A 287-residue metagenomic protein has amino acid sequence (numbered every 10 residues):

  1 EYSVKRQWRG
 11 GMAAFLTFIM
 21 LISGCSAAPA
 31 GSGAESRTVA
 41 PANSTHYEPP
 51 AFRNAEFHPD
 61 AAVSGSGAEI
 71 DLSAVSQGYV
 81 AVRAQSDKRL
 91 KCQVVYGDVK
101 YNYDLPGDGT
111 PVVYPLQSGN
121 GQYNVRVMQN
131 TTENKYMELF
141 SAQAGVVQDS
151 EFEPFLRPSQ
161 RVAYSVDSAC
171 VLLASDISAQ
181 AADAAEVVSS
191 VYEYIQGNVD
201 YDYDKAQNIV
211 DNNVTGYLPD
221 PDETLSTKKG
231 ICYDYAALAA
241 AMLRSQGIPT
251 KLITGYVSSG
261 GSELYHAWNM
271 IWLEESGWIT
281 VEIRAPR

Functional and structural regions predicted by a protein language model:
Y2-A185, W278-I279: N-terminal accessory/pre-domain segments preceding catalytic cores
G65, L218, S262-Y265: Short, solvent-exposed coil/turn segments
V80, D211, Y256-S259: Intrinsically disordered, low-complexity segments enriched in polar/charged residues with Gly/Pro, especially when
Q160-T227, L238-A240, G277-I279, P286: Secondary-structure boundary elements
D234-R287: Hydrophobic/aromatic-rich core segments of domains that either
